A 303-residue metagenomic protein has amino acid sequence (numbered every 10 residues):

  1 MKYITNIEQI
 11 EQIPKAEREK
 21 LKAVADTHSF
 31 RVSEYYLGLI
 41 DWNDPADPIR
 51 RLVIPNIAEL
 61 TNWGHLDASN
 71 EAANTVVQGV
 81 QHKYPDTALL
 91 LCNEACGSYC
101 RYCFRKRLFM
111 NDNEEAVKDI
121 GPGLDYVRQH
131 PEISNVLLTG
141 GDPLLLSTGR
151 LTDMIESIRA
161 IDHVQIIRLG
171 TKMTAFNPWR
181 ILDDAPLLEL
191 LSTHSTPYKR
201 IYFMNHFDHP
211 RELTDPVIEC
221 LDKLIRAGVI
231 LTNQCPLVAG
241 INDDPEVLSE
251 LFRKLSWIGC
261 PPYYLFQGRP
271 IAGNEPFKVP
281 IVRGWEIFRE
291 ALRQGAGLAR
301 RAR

Functional and structural regions predicted by a protein language model:
M1-K83: Flexible, acidic/Gly-rich N-terminal and inter-domain linker regions that tether and position cofactor-handling modules
S29, A73-R105: N-terminal pre-triad scaffold of radical SAM enzymes
Y36, C100, Y263: Conserved, mostly hydrophobic/aromatic
A72, Y84, E115-D119, P216: Short secondary-structure boundary/capping elements
L90, L137-G140: Short glycine-rich or small-residue beta-strand-to-loop segments that form or flank ligand, phosphate, metal/Fe-S
C103-E115: Iron-sulfur (Fe-S) cluster-binding segments and ferredoxin-like electron-carrier domains, especially [2Fe-2S]
G121-Q129, I133-N135, L144-R283, I287-G295: Conserved AdoMet/S-adenosylmethionine-binding subsite of the radical SAM
R293-R303: Glycine-rich phosphate/adenylate-binding loop
